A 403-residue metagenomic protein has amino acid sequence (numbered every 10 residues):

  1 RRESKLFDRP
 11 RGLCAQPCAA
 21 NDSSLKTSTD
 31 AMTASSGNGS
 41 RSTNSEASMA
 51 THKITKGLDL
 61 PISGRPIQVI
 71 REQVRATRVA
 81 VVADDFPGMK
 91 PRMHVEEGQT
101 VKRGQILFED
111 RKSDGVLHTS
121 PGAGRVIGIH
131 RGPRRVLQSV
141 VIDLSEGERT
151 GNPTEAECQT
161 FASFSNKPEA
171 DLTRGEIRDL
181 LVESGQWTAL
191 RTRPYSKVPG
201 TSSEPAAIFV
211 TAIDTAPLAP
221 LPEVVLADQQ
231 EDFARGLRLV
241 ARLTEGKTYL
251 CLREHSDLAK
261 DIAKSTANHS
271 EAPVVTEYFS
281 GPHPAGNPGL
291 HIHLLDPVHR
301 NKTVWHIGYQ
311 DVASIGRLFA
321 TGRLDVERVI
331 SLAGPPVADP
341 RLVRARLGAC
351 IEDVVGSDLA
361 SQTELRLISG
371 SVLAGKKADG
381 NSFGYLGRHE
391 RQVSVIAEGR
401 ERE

Functional and structural regions predicted by a protein language model:
R1, K26-A31, S35-S48: Short, Lys/Arg-enriched N-terminal segments with co-localized hydrophobic residues within the first ~10-30 amino acids
S45-H94, E109: N-terminal, Lys/Arg-enriched amphipathic/low-complexity engagement segments that precede the first folded domain
V95-E109, G128: Short, well-structured beta-strand-loop connectors
E109-P121, R135-S139, R402-E403: Short, Lys/Arg- and Gly-enriched loop/turn segments at beta-strand edges
G115-R131, V372-A374: Short, compositionally biased
H130-E403: Buried, small/hydrophobic-residue-enriched core segments of structured protein domains
